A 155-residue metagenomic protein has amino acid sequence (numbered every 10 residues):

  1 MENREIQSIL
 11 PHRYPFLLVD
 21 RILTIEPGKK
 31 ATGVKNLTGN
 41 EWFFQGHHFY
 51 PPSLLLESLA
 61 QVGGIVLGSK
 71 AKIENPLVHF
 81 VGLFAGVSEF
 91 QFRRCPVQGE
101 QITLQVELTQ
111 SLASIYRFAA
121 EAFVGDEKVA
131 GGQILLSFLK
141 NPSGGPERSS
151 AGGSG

Functional and structural regions predicted by a protein language model:
M1-R13, H79: Short aromatic-glycine motifs in intrinsically disordered, low-complexity regions
Q7, G46, Q91-R94: Beta-strand-rich interaction surfaces with strong enrichment in secreted/lumenal proteins
Y14-Y50: Catalytic strand-loop segment that frames the active site of acyl-thioester-processing enzymes
D20-L23, S88, R93, E107-T109 (+1 more regions): Conserved positions in beta-strands of structured domains
H47-L67, F84: Compact, glycine-rich, soluble single-domain proteins
I65-T103, V129: Hydrophobic beta-strand-centered segment that forms part of the acyl-chain substrate-binding groove
G68, V97-E100, E107-G155: HotDog/MaoC-like acyl-thioester-processing domains
